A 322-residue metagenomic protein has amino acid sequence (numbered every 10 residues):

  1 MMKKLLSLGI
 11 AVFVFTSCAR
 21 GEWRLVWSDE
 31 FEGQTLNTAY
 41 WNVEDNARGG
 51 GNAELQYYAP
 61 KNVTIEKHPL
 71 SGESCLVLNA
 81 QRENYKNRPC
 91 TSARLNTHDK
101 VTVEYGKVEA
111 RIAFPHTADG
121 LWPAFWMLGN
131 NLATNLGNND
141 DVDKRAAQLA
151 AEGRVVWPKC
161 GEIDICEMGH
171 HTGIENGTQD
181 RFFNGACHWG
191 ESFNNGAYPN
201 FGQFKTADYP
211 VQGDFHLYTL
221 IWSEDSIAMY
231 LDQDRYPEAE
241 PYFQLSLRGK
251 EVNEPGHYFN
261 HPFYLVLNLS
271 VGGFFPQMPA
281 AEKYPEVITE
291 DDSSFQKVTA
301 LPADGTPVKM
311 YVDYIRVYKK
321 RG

Functional and structural regions predicted by a protein language model:
M2-L8: Sec-dependent signal peptide recognition, specifically the positively charged N-region followed immediately by
G9-A19: Hydrophobic h-region of N-terminal signal peptides that target proteins for export in Gram-negative bacteria
R20-G322: GH16 jelly-roll
